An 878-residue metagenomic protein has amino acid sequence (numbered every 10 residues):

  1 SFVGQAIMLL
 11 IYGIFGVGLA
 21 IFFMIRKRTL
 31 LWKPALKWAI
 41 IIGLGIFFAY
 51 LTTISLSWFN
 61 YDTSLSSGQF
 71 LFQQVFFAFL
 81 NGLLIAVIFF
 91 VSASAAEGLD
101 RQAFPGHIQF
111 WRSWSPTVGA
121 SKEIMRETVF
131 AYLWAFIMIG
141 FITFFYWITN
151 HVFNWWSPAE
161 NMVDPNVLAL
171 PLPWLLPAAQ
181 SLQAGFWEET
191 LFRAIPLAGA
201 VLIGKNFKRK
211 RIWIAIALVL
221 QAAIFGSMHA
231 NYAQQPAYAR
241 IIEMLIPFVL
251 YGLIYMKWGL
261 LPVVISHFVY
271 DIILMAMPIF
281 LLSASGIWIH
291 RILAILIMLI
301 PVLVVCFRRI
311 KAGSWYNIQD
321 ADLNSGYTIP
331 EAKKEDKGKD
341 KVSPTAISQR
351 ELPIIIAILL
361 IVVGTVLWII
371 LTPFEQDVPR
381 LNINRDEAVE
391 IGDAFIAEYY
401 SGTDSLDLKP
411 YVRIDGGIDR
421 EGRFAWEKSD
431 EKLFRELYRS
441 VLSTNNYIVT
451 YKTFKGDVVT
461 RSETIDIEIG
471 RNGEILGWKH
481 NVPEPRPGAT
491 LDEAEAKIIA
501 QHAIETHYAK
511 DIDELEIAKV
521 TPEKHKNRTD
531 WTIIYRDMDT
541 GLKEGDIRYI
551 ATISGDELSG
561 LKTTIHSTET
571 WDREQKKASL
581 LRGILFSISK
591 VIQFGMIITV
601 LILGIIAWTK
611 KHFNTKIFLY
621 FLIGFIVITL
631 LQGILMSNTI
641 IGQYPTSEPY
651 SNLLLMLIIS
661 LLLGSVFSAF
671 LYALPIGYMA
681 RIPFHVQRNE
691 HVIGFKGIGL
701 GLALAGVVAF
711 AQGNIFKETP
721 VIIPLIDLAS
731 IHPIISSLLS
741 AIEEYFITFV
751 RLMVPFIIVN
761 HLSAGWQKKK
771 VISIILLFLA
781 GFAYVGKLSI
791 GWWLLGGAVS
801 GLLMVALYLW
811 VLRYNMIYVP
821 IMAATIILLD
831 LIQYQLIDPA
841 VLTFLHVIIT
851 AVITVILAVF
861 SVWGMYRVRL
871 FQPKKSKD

Functional and structural regions predicted by a protein language model:
S1, P344-I347, W368-L371, E398 (+2 more regions): Exposed beta-strand-loop-beta-strand "reactive/processing" segments of non-cytosolic proteins
F2-L176, E188-A194, V201, K577-N760: Core alpha-helical transmembrane segments of integral membrane proteins
T29-G45, A103-F104, K210-A217, L260-V263 (+6 more regions): Membrane-interfacial loop-to-transmembrane alpha-helix junctions, especially the N-terminal start
P158-Y316, A729-V868: Transmembrane helix-loop-helix hairpins at the membrane interface of multi-pass integral membrane proteins
G313-K337, V868-D878: Short, highly charged, low-complexity non-transmembrane loops/tails of multi-pass membrane proteins
P344-I370, I676, A680, G699-A705: Internal/C-terminal transmembrane anchor helices
L371-D393: Alpha-helical transmembrane signal-anchor/signal-peptide segments
S429, V482-D530: Charged, low-complexity helical/coil segments in non-catalytic cytosolic or luminal regions
